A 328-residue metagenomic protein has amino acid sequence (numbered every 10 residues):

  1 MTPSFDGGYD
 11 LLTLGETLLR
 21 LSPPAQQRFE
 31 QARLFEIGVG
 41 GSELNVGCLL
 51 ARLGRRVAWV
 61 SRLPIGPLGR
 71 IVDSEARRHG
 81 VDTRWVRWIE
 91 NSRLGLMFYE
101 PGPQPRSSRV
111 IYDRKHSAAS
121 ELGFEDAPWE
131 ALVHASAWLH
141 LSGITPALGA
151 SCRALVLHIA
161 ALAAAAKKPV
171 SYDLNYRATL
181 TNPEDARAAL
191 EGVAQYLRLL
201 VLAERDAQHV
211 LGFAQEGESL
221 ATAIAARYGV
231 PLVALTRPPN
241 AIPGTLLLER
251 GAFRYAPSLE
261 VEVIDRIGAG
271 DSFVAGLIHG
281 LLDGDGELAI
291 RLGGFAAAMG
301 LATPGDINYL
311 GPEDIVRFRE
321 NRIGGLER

Functional and structural regions predicted by a protein language model:
M1-D82, F124, E262-I264, R328: Glycine-rich phosphate/adenosyl-contacting loop at the front of the ribokinase-like
M1-L12, A161-A165, G217-R328: Conserved phosphate-binding/catalytic region of the ribokinase-like
E16-T17, R205, G251: Alpha-helix/helix-capping structural signal
T17, L174, S272: Active-site metal-binding loops of divalent metal-dependent hydrolases
L50, A203, G270: Short, conserved phosphate/pyrophosphate- and ester-handling motifs at nucleotide-, phospho-/glycolipid
R56-G143, R317-R328: Conserved N-terminal subdomain of the carbohydrate kinase-like
P67-V81, A163, R187-L197, L220-A221 (+2 more regions): Short, electropositive alpha-helical surface patch
W138, I144-A223, V230-P243: Conserved beta-alpha-beta core of the PfkB/ribokinase-like small-molecule kinase fold
